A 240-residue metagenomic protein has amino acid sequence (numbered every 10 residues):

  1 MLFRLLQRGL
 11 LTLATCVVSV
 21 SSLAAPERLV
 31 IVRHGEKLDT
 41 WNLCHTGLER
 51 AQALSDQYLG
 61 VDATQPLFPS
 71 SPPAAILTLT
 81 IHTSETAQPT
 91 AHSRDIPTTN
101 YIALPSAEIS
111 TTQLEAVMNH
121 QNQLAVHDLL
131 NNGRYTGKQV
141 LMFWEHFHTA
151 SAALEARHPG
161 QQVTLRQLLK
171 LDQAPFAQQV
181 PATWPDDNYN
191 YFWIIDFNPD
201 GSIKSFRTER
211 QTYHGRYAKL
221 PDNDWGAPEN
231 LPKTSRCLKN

Functional and structural regions predicted by a protein language model:
M1-L13: Bacterial N-terminal signal peptides that target proteins for export
S19-V20: N-terminal signal peptide c-region/cleavage motif recognized by signal peptidases
A25-G137, F147-N240: Active-site-proximal alpha-helix that buttresses catalytic centers in soluble enzyme cores
Q139-L141: Active-site regions of oxyanion-processing enzymes, predominantly non-cytosolic
F143-E145: Short beta-strand segments
